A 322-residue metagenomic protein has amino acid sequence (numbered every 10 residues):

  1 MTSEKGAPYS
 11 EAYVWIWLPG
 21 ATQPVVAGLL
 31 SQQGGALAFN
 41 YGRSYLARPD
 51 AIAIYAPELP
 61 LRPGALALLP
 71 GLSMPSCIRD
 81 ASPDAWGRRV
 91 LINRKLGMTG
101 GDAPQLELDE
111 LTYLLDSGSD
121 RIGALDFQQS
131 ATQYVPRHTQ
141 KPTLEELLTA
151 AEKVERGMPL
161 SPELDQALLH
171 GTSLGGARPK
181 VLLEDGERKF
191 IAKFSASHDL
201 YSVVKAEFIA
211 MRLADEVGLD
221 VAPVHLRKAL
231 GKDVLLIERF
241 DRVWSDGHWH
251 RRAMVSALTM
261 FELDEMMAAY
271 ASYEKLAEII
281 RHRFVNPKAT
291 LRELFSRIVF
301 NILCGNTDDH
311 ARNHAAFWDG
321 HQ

Functional and structural regions predicted by a protein language model:
M1-A311, A315-Q322: Phosphate/dinucleotide-binding and metal-coordinating scaffold of catalytic cores in nucleotide-dependent enzymes
